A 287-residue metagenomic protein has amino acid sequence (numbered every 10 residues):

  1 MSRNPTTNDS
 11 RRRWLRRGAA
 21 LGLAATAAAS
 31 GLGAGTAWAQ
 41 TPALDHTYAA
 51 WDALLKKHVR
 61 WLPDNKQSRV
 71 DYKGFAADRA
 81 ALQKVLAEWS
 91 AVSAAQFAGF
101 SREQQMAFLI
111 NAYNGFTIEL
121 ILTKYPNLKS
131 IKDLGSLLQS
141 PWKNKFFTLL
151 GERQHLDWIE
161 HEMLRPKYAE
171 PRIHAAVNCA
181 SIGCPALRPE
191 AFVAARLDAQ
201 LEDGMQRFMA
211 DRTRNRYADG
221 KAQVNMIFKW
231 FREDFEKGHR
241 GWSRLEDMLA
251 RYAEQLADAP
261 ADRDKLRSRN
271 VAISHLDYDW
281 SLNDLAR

Functional and structural regions predicted by a protein language model:
M1-R13, R17-S30: N-terminal secretory signal peptides
A37-A39: Boundary at the C-terminal end of the N-terminal hydrophobic targeting segment
T41-F97, Q104-A107, T117-R287: Interaction/scaffold regions that mediate signaling and macromolecular assembly across diverse proteins
I110: Surface-exposed, glycine/proline- and aromatic-rich loop segments on solvent-exposed faces across compartments
